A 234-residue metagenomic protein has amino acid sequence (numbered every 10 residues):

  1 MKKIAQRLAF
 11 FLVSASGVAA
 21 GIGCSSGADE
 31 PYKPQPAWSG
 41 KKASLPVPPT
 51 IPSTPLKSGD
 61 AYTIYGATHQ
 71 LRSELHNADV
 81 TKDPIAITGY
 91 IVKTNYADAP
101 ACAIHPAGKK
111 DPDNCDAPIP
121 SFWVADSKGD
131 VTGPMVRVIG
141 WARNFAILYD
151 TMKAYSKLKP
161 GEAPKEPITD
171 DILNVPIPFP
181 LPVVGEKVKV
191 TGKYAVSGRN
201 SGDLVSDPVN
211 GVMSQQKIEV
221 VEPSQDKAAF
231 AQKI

Functional and structural regions predicted by a protein language model:
M1-I22: Sec-dependent bacterial lipoprotein signal peptides
C24-I234: OB-fold and OB-like single-stranded nucleic-acid-recognition modules and their adjacent interaction interfaces
